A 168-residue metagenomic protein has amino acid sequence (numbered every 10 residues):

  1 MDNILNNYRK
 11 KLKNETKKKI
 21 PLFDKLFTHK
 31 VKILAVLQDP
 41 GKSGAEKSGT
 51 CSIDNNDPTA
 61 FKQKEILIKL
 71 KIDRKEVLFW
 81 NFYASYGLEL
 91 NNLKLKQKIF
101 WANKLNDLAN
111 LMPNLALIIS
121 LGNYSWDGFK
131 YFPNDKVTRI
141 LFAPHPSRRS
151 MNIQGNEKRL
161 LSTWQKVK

Functional and structural regions predicted by a protein language model:
M1-F132, R139-F142, M151: A polyanion-binding, active-site-adjacent surface
I68, K136-K168: Short, flexible loop segments at boundaries between secondary-structure elements
